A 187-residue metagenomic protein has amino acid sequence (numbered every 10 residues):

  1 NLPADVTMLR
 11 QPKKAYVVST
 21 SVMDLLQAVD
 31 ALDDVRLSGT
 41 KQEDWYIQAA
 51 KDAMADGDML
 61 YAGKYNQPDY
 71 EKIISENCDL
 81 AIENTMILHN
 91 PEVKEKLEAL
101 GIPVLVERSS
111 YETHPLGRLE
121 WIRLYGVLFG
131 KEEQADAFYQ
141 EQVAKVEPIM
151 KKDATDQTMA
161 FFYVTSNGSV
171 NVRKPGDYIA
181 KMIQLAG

Functional and structural regions predicted by a protein language model:
N1-E76, L80-I87: A short, structured surface patch at a secondary-structure boundary
K14, S75, D79-I82, L88-V170: Extracytoplasmic substrate-binding proteins
M23, Y70, K94, R123 (+1 more regions): Short glycine-/small-residue-rich flexible loop motifs, especially phosphate/cofactor-binding loops
L26-D30, V93-K94, P175: Short, solvent-exposed loop/turn and secondary-structure capping segments
A31, L100-G101, A186: Short, structured coil segments at secondary-structure junctions
Y46-A53, E92-K96, A180: N-terminal propeptides
N171-G187: Alpha-helical, coiled-coil/dimerization segments enriched in small aliphatic residues
